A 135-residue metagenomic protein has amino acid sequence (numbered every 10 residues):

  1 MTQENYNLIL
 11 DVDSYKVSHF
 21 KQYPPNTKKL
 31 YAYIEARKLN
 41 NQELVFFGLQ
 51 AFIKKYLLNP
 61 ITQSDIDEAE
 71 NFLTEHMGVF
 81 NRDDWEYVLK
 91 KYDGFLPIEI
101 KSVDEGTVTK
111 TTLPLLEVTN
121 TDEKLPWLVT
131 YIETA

Functional and structural regions predicted by a protein language model:
M1-A135: Ordered alpha/beta subdomains of enzyme catalytic regions
